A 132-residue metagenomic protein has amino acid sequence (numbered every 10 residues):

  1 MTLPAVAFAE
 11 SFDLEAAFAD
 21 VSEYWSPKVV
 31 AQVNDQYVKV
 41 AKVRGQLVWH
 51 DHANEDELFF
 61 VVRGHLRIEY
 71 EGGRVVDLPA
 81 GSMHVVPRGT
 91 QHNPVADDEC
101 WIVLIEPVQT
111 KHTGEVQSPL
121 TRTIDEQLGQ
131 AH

Functional and structural regions predicted by a protein language model:
M1-K39, Q117-H132: A short, N-terminal "cap"/entry segment at the start of jelly-roll beta-barrel domains of the cupin/DSBH fold
E23-Y24, Y37-A53: Conserved short histidine dyad/triad with adjacent acidic residue
N34, V62-R63, P79-A80, D98: A cytosolic small-molecule/anion-sensing beta-strand core signal
Q36-Y37, L66, R74, T90: Short acidic/polar mixed-charge low-complexity motifs
V38, D56, C100: Change "...and in nucleic-acid phosphodiester-cleaving endonucleases..." to "...and in nucleic-acid processing enzymes
K42-V43, H52-E71, I105-P107: Short, conserved beta-strand element in jelly-roll/cupin
G72-G89: Short acidic-glycine-tyrosine-enriched beta hairpin
R88-S118: Ligand-binding loop in jelly-roll beta-barrel domains
